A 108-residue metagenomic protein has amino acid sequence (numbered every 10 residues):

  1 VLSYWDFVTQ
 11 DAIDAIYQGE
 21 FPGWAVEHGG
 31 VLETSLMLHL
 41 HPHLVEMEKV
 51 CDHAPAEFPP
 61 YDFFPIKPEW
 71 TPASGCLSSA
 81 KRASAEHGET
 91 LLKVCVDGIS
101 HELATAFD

Functional and structural regions predicted by a protein language model:
V1-D108: Extended, histidine- and acidic-residue-enriched regions that form the cofactor-binding/catalytic faces
